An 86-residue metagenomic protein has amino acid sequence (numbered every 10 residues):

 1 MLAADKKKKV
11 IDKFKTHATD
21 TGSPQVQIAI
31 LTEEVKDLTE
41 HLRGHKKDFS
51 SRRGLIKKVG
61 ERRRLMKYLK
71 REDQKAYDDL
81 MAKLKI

Functional and structural regions predicted by a protein language model:
M1-I86: Extended, charge-rich alpha-helical interface modules
